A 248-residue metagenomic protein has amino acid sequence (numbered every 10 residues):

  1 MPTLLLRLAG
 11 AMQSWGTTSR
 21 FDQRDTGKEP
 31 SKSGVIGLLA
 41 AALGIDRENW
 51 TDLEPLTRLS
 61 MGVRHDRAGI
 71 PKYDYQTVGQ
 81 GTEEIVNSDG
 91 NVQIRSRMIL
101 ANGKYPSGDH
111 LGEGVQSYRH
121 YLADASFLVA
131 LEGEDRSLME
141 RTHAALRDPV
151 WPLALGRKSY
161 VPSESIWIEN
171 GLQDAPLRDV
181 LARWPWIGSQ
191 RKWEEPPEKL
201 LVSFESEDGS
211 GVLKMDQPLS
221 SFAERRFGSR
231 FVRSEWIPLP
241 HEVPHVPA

Functional and structural regions predicted by a protein language model:
P2, T18-G90: Glycine/small-residue-rich interface belts in oligomeric ring/scaffold proteins and their assembly partners
L4, M61, F127-V129: Hydrophobic residues positioned within well-ordered beta-strands of beta-sheet architectures
L6, S14, R24, P30 (+3 more regions): Sparse, context-dependent recognition of short Cys/His-centered cofactor- or disulfide-binding micro-motifs
L8-G10, H65: Pocket-edge structural micro-motifs
A11-M12, K32-G37, I99-Y105: N-terminal start-of-chain detector that recognizes signal peptides and the immediate post-cleavage beginning
M12-T18: Short N-terminal binding/cap micro-motifs at the start of the first secondary-structure element
D66-A248: Internal, well-folded beta-alpha domain core
